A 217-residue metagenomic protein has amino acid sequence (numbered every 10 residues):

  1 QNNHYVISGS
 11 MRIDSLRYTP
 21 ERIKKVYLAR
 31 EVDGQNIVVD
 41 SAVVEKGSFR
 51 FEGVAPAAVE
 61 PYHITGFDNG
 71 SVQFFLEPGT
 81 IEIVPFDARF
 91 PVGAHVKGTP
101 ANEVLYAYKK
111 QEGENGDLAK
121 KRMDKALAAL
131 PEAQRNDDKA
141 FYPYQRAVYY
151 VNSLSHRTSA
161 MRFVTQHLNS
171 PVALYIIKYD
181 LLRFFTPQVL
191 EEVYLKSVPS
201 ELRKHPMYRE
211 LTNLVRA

Functional and structural regions predicted by a protein language model:
Q1-Y150, H156: A non-transmembrane, solvent-exposed segment enriched in polar/low-complexity residues
V148-R157, F185-E192: Helix-turn-helix repeat elements of alpha-solenoid scaffolds
R162-A217: Charged, long alpha-helical assembly modules
